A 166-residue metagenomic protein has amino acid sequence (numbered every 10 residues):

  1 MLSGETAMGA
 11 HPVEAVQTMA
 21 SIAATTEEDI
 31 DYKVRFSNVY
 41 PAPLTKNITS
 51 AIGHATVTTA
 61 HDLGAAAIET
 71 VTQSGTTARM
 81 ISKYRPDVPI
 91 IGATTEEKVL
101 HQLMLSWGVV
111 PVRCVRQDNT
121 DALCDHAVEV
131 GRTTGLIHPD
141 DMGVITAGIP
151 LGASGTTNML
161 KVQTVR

Functional and structural regions predicted by a protein language model:
M1-G9, S37-P41, D87-V88, V109-V115: Short beta-alpha connecting loops at secondary-structure transitions that line or flank enzyme active sites
L2-G4, E28-N38, A66, V71 (+1 more regions): Flexible, glycine/charged-enriched surface loops at secondary-structure junctions
A7-E28, M159-V162: C-terminal helical cap(s) of enzyme catalytic domains, especially alpha/beta-barrels
T18-V57: Long, charged amphipathic helices and adjacent flexible linkers at domain junctions
A20-I30, A60, R85, P89 (+5 more regions): Structural signal for hydrophobic packing residues in well-ordered secondary-structure cores of soluble enzyme domains
A51-A65, C124-G135, D141: Phosphate-interacting basic helix/loop segments used at nucleotide- and nucleic-acid interfaces
T77-R79, R85-A122: Nucleotide-binding motor/catalytic cores of P-loop/tubulin-like NTPases across gene-expression machines
E129, T134-L151, T156-R166: C-terminal binding/interaction regions
